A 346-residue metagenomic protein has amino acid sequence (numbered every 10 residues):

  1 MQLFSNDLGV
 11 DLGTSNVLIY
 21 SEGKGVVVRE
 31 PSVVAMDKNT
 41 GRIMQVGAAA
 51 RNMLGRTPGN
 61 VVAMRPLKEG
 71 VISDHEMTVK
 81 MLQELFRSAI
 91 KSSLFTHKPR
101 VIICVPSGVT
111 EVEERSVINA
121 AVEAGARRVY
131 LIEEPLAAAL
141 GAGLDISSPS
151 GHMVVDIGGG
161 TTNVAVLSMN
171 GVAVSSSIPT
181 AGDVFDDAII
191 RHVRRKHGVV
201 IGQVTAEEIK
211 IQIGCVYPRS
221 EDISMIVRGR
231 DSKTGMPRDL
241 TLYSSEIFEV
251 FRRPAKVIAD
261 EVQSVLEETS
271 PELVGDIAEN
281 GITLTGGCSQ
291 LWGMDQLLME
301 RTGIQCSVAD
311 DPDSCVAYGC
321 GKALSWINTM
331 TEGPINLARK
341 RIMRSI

Functional and structural regions predicted by a protein language model:
M1-I157, A165-I282, S289-I346: Nucleotide/phosphate-binding catalytic cleft detector across ATP-hydrolyzing and phosphate-transferring enzymes
